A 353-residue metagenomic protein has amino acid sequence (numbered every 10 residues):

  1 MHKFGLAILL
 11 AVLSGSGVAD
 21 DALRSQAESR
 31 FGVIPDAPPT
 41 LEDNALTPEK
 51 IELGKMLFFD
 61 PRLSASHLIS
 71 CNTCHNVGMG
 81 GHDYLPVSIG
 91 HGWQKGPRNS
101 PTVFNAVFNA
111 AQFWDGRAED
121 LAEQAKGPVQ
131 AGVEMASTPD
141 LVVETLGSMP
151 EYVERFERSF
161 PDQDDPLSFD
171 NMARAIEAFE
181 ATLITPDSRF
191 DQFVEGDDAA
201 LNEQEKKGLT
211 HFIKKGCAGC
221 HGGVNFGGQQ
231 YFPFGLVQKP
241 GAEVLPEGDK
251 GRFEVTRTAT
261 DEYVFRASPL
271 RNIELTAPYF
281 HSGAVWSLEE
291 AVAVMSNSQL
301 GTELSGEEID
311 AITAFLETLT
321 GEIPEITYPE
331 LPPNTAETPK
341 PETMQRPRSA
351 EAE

Functional and structural regions predicted by a protein language model:
H2-L9: Sec-dependent signal peptide hydrophobic core
G5, G17-E353: Periplasmic c-type cytochrome electron-transfer domains
L10-V18: Hydrophobic h-region of N-terminal signal peptides that target proteins for export in Gram-negative bacteria
